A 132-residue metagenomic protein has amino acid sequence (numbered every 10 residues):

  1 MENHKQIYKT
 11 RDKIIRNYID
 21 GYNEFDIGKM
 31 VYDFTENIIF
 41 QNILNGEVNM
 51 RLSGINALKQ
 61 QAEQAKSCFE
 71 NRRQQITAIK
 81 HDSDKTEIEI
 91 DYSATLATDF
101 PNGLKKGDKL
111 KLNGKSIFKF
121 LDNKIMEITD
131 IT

Functional and structural regions predicted by a protein language model:
M1-T132: C-terminal and inter-domain tail/linker signature
